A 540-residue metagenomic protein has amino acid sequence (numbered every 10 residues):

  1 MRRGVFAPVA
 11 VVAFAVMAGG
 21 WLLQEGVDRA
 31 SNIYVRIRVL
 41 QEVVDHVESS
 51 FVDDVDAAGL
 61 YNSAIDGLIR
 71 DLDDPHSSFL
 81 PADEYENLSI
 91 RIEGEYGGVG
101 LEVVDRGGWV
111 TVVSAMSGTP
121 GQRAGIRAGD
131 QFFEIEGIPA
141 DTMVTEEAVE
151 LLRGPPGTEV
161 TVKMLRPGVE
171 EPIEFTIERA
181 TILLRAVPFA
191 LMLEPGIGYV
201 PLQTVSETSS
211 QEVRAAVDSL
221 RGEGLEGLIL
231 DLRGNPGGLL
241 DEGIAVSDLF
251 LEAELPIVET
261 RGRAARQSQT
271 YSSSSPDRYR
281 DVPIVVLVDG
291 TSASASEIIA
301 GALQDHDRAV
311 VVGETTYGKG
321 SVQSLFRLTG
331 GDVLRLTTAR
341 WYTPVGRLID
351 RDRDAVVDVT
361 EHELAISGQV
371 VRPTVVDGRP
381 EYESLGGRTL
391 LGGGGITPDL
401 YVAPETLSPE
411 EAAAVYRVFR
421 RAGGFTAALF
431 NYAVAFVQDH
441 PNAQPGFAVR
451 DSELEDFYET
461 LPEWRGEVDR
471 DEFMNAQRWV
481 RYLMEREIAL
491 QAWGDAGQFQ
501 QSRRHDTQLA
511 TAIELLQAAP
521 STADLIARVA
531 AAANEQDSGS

Functional and structural regions predicted by a protein language model:
M1-R3: Short, Lys/Arg-rich N-terminal segment immediately upstream of the first membrane anchor
A7-L22: Hydrophobic membrane-insertion alpha-helices, especially the h-region of bacterial N-terminal signal peptides
Q24-R36, V44, E48, V52 (+5 more regions): Cleft-lining beta-strand/loop regions that shape enzyme active-site pockets
F51-V113, G157-R179, L183-F189, V258 (+2 more regions): Extended, small/polar residue-biased N-terminal targeting/export presequences and adjacent propeptide/linker tracts
A295, D307, E314, G318-P380: Polar, glycine-rich mid-to-C-terminal structural blocks that act as macromolecule-binding/assembly scaffolds
L348-I349, R353-S540: Conserved functional hotspot residues or short segments at active or partner-binding sites across diverse domains
